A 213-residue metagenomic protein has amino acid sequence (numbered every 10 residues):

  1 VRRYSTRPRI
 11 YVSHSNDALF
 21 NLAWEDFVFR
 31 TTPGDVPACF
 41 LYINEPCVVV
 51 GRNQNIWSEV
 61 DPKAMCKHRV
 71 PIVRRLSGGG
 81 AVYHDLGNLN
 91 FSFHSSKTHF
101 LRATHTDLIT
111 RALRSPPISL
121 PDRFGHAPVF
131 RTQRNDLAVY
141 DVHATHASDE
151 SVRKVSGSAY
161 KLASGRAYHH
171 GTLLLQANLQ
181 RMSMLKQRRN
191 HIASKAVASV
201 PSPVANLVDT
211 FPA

Functional and structural regions predicted by a protein language model:
R2-W57, I118, F130, Y160 (+3 more regions): Active-site loop/lid in soluble adenylation, ligation, and acyl-transfer enzymes
F27, D107, R111-V129, H143-A213: Long, positively charged amphipathic alpha-helical accessory segments at protein N-termini or as interdomain linkers
I43-P46, A127-D141: Short, glycine/charge-rich beta-strand/loop segments that flank catalytic centers and engage negatively charged groups
N53-Q54, S95-T98, V142, A177-L179: Short loop segments at secondary-structure junctions
W57-S58, P62-R74, T98-N135: FAD-binding glycine-rich core of flavoenzymes that anchor FAD
K67-L89: A glycine-rich, hydrophobic loop/mini-helix early in the fold
D85-S95, R166: DPxDG-like acidic metal-binding loop motif
